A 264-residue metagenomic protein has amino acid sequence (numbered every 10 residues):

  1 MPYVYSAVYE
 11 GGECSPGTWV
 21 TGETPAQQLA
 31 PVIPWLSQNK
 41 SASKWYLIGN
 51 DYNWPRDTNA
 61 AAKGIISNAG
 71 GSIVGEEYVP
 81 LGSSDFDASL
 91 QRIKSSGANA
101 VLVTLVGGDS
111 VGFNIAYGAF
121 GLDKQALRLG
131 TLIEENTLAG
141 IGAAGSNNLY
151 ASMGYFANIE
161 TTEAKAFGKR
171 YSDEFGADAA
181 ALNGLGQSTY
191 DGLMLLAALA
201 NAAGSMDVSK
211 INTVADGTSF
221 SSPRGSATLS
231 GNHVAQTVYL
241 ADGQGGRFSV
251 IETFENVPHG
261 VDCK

Functional and structural regions predicted by a protein language model:
M1, P34-S41, K63-G71, Q91-A98 (+5 more regions): Sec-exported extracytoplasmic/periplasmic mature domains
M1-E76, Q125-Y150: Extracytoplasmic ligand/sensor domains, especially the bilobed periplasmic-binding protein
Q28-P31, V79-R92, E163: Structural motif
I48-R56, F156-A157, A181-Q187, A227: Extracytoplasmic "Venus flytrap"
E76-E77, F254: Short hydrophobic alpha-helix segments
A98-F120: Hydrophobic alpha-helical
Y117-Y190, N201-G204, E255-C263: Extracellular/periplasmic periplasmic-binding protein-like sensory domains
D173-G186, A197-S249, V257: Segments of small-molecule ligand-sensing domains
